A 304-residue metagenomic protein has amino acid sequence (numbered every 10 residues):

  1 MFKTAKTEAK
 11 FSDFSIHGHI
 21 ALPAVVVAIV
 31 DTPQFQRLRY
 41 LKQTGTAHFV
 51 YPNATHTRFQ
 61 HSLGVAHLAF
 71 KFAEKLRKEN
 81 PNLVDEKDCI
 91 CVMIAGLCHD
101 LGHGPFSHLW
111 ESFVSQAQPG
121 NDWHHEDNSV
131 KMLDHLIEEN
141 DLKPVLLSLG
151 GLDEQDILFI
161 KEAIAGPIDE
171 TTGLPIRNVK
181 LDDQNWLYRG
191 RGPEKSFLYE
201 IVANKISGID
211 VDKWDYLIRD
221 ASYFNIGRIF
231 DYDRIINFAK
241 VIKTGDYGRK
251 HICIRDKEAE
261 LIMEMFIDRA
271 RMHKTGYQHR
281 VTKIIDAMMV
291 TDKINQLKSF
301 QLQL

Functional and structural regions predicted by a protein language model:
M1-I94, G102-L304: Sequence-structural signature of the catalytic-core scaffold of metal-dependent phosphohydrolases that act on
